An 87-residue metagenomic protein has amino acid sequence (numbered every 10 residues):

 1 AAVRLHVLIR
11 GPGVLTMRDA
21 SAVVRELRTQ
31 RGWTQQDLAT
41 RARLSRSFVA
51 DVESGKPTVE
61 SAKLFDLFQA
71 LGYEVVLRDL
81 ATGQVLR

Functional and structural regions predicted by a protein language model:
R4-L8, V76-R87: Short, charged recognition helix plus adjacent turn of helix-turn-helix-like nucleic-acid-binding domains
H6-Q30: A short, Lys/Arg-rich alpha-helix, primarily the initiator
A22-R41, D66: Short basic helix-loop element that most often maps to the first helix and adjoining turn of HTH DNA-binding modules
R43-P57: Recognition helix of helix-turn-helix/homeodomain-like DNA-binding domains that insert into the DNA major groove
E60-R78: DNA major-groove recognition helix of helix-turn-helix/homeodomain DNA-binding modules
